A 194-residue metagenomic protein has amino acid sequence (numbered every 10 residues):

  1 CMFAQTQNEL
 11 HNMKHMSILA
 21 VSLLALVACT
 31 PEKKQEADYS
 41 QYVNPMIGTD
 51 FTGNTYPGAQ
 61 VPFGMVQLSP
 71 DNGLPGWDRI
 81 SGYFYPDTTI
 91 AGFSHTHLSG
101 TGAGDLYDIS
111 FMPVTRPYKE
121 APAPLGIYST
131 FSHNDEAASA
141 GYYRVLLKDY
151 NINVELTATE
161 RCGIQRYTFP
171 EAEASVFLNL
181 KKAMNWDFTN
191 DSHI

Functional and structural regions predicted by a protein language model:
C1-N12: Short, Lys/Arg-enriched N-terminal segments with co-localized hydrophobic residues within the first ~10-30 amino acids
K14-V21: Sec-dependent signal peptide recognition, specifically the positively charged N-region followed immediately by
V27-A28: C-terminal motif of bacterial Sec signal peptides marking the signal peptidase cleavage site
K34-I194: Accessory carbohydrate-recognition regions in carbohydrate-active enzymes
